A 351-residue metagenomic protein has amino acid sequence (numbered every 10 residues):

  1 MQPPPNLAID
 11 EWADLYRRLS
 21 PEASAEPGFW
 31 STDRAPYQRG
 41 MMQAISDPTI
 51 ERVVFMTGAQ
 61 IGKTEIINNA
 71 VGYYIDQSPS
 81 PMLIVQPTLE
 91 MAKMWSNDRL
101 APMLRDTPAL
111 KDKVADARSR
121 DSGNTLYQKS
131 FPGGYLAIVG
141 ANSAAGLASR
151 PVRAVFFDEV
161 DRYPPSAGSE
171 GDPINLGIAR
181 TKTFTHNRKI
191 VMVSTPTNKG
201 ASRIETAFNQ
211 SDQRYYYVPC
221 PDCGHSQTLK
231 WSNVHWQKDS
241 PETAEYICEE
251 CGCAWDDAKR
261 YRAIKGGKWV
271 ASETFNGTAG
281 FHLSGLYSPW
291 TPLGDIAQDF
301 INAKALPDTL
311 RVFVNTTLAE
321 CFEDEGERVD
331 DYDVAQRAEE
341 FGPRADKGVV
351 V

Functional and structural regions predicted by a protein language model:
M1-V351: Phosphate/NTP-binding elements of NTP-utilizing enzymes
